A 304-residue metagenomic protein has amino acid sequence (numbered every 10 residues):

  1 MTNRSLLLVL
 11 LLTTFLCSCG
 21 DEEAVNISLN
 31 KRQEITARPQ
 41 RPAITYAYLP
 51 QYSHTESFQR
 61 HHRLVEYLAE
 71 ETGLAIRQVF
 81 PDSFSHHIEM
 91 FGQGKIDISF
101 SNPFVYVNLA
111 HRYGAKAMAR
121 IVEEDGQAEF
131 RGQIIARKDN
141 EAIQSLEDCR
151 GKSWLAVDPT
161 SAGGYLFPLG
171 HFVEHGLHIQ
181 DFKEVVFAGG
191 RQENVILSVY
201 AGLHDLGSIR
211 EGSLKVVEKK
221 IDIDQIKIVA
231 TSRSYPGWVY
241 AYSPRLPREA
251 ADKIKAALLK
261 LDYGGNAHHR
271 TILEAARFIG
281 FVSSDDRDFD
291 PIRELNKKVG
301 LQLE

Functional and structural regions predicted by a protein language model:
T2, L8-H86, H268-E304: N-terminal hydrophobic or amphipathic helices and topogenic motifs
T45, L49-P50, E124-Q133, G189 (+3 more regions): Periplasmic-binding protein-like
Y48-P50, F80-F84, G94-Y113, I121-V122 (+1 more regions): Beta->alpha turn/N-cap motifs
Q59-R63, Y67, H86, M90 (+9 more regions): Extracytoplasmic/secreted proteins, especially bacterial periplasmic and envelope-associated proteins
S85-S99, R112-Y113, F130, E147 (+2 more regions): Short helices/loops that flank or line small-molecule/ion binding pockets
L109, M118-D125, G132-I135: Glycine/small-residue-rich loop that forms an oxyanion/phosphate-binding "nest" at active or ligand-binding sites
A136-D158: Flexible hinge/capping segments at coil-to-helix
K152-E249: Pocket-lining segment of extracytoplasmic ligand-binding domains
